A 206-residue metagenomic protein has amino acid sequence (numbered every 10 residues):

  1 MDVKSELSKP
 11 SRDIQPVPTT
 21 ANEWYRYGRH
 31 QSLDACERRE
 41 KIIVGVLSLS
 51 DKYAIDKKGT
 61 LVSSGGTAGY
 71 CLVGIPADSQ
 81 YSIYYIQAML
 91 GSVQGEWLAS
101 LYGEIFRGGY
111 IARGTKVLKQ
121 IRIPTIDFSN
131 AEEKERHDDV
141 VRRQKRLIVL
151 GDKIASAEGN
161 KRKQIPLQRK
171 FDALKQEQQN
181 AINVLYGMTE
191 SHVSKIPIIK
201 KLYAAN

Functional and structural regions predicted by a protein language model:
M1-E135: Polybasic, glycine- and aromatic-enriched phosphate-binding surface used to engage nucleic acids
T125-N206: Non-catalytic DNA-recognition/assembly elements of restriction-modification systems
